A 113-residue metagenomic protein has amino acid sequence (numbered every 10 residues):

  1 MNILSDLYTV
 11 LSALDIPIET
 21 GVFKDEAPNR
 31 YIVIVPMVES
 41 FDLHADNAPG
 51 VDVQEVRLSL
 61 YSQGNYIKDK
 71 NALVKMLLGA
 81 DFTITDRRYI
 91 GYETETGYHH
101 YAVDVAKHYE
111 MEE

Functional and structural regions predicted by a protein language model:
M1-H44, E95: Small/polar-rich, solvent-exposed N-terminal microdomains that initiate assembly or binding
I3, N65-D69: Short amphipathic alpha-helical segments
E39-S40, Q63-Y66: Short Gly/Pro-enriched loop/turn and capping motifs at secondary-structure junctions
A45-G50: Short, flexible, solvent-exposed loop/turn segments with mixed acidic/basic and small polar residues
D52-G64, Y98-Y109: Oligomerization/assembly interface segments of phage tail-like spikes and tubes
N71, K75-E113: Acidic-leaning, charged glycine-interspersed low-complexity segments
